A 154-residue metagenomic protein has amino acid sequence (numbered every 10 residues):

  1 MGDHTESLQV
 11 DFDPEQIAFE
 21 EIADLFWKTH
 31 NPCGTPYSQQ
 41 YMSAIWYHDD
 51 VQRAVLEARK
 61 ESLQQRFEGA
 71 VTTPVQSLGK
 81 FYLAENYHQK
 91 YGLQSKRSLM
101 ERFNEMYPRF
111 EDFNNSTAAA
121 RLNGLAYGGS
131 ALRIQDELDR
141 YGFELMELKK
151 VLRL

Functional and structural regions predicted by a protein language model:
M1-L154: Flexible coil/turn and secondary-structure edge motifs
